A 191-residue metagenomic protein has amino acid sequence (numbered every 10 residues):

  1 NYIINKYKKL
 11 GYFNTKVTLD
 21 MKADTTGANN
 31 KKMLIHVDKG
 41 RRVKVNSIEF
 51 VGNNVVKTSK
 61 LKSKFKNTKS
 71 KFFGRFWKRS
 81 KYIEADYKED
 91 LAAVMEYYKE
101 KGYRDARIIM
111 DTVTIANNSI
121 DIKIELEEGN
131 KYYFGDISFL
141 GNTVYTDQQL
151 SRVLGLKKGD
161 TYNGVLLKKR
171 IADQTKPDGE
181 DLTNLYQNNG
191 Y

Functional and structural regions predicted by a protein language model:
N1-Y191: Interaction-mediating elements
